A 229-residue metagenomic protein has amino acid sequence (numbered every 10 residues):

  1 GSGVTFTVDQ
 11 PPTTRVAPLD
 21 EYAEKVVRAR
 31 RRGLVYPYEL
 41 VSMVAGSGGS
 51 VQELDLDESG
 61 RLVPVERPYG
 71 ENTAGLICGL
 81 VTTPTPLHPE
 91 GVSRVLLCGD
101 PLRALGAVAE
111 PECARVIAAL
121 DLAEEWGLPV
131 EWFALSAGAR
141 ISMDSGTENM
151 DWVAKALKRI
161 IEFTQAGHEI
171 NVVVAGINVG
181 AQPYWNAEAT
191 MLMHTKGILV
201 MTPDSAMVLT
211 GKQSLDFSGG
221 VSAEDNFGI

Functional and structural regions predicted by a protein language model:
G1-R94, C98-A104: Intrinsically disordered, low-complexity segments enriched in small/flexible residues
A23, R30, A45-V51, D55-E58 (+5 more regions): Structural signal for hydrophobic packing residues in well-ordered secondary-structure cores of soluble enzyme domains
D57-R61, N72-L76, E110-P111, N149-W152 (+2 more regions): A short linear-motif detector with a strong N-terminal bias
R61-T73, L105-V108, G197-Q213: Short charge-dense sequence patches
N72-I77, A104-D121: Glycine-rich anion/phosphate-binding loops
T83-D100, A114-D144: A structural preference for short, pocket-lining loop segments at secondary-structure junctions
L102-P111, M143-N149: Flexible beta-alpha connector loops of hexameric P-loop NTPases
A134-I229: Conserved catalytic cores of soluble enzyme domains, especially glycine-rich substrate-binding beta-alpha loops
